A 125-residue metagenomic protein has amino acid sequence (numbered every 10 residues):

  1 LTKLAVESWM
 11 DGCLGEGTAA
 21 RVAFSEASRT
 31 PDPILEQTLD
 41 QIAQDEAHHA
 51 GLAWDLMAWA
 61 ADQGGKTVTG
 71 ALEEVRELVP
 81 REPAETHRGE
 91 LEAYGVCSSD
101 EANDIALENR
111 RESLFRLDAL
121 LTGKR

Functional and structural regions predicted by a protein language model:
L1-R125: Non-heme di-metal
